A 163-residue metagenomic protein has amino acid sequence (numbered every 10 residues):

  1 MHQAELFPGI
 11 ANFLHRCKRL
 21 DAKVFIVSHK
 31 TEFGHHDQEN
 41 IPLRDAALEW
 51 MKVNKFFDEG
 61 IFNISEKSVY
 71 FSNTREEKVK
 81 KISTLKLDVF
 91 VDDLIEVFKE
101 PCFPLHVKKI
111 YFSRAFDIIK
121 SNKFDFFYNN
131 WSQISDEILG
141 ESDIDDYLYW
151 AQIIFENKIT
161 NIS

Functional and structural regions predicted by a protein language model:
M1, G9-I10, E156-N161: Intervening/peripheral non-core polypeptide segments
H2-E5, I10-L48, S72-R75: Substrate-recognition element of Asp-dependent hydrolases with the DxDx(T/V) motif
N40-S163: C-terminal cap/substrate-recognition subdomain and adjoining C-terminal extension of metal-dependent phosphatase-like
